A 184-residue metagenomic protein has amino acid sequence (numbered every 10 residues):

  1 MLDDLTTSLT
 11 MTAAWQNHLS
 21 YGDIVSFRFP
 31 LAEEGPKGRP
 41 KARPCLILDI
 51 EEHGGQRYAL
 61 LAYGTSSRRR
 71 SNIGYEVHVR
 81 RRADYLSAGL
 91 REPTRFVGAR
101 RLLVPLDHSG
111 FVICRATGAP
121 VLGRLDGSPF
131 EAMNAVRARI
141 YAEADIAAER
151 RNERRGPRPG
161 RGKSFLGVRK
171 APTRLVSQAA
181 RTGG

Functional and structural regions predicted by a protein language model:
M1-L5: Short, basic/aromatic beta-hairpin or loop at an interaction surface
S8-A14: Short alpha-helix capping/helix-loop boundary micro-motifs
P30-E34: Short, charged beta-turn/beta-strand-edge "cap" motif at the junction between a beta-strand and an adjacent loop
G35-A42, I47-L86: Compact nucleic-acid interaction/catalytic patches
V79-G184: C-terminal terminal-subdomain/extension
